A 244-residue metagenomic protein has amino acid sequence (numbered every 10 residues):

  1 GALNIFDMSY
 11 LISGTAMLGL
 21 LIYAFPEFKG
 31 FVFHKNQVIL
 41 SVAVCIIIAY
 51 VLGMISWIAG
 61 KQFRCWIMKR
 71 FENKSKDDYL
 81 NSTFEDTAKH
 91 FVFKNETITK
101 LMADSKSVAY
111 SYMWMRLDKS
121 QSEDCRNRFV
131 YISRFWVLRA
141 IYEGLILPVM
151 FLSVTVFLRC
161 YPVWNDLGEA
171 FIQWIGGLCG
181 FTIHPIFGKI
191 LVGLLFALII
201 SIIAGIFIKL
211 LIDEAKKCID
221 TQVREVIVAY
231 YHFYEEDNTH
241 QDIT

Functional and structural regions predicted by a protein language model:
G1-I12, K119-D166, V192-A197: Transmembrane alpha-helical segments and their cytosolic interface motifs in multi-pass membrane proteins
G1-L3, W174-T182, I186-I190, G205-T244: Cytosolic/matrix-facing juxtamembrane and C-terminal tails of multi-pass cellular membrane proteins
L11-S75, I175, C179: Long, highly hydrophobic alpha-helical transmembrane signal-anchor segments
T15-L20, S153, L198-F207: Hydrophobic core of alpha-helical transmembrane segments in multi-pass integral membrane proteins
V32-I48, T155-I203: Hydrophobic alpha-helical transmembrane segments
I55-K74, C160-D166, I208-E225: Juxtamembrane/interface segments at transmembrane-helix termini
Q62-V130: Charge-rich cytosolic interhelical loops and cytosolic tails of multi-pass membrane proteins
